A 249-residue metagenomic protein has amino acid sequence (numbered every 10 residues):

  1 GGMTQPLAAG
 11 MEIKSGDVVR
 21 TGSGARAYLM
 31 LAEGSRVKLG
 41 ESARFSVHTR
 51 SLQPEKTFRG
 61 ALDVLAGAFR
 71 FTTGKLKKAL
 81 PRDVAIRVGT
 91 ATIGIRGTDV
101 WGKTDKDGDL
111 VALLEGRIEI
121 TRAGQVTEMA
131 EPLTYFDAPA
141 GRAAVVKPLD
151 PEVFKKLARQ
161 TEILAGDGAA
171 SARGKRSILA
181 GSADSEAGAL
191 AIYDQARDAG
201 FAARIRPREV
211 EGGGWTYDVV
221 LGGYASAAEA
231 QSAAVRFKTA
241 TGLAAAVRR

Functional and structural regions predicted by a protein language model:
G1-Q5, L179, A183-L190: Beta-loop motif signature
G1-S23, A27-R173: Flexible, surface-exposed loop/linker segments and immediately adjacent secondary-structure boundaries
G22, G40, R96, G181 (+3 more regions): Residue-level detector of conserved, well-ordered beta-strand and adjacent loop positions that form binding/recognition
A172-A180: Short glycine-/aliphatic-rich beta-strand segments at the starts of folded cytosolic domains
D184-R249: Extracytoplasmic
